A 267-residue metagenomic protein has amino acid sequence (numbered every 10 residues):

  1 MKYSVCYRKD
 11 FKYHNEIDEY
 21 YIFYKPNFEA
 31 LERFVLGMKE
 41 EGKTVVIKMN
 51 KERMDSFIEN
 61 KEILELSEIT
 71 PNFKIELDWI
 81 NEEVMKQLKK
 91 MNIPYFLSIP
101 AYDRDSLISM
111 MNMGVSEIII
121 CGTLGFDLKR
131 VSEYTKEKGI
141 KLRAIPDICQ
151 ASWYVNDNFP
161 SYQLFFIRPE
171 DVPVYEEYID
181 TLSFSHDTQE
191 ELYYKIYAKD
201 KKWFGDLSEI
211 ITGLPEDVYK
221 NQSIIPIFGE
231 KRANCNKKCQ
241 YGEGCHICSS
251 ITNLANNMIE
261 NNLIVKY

Functional and structural regions predicted by a protein language model:
M1-S109, M113-Y267: Active-site pocket-lining/capping segments in soluble small-molecule metabolic enzymes
